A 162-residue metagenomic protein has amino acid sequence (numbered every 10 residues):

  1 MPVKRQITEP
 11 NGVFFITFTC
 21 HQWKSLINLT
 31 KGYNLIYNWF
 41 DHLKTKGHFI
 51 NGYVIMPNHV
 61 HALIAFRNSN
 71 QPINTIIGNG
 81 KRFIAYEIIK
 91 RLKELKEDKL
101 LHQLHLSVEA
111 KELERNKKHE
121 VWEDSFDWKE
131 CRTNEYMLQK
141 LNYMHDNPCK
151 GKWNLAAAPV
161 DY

Functional and structural regions predicted by a protein language model:
M1-Y162: Short catalytic/metal-binding and nucleic-acid-binding patches
